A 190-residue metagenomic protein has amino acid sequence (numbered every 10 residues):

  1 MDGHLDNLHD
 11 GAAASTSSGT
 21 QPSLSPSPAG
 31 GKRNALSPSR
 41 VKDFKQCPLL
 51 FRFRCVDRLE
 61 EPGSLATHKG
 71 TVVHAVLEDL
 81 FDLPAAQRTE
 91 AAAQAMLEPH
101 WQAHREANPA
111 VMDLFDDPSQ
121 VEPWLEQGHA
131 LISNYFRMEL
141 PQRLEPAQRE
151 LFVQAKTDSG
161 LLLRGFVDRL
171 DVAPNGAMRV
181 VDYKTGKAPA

Functional and structural regions predicted by a protein language model:
M1-T67: C-terminal, charged and often intrinsically disordered regions of DNA end-processing helicases and nucleases
D2, D10, Q21, V73 (+4 more regions): Non-catalytic alpha-helical scaffolds and adjoining flexible linkers that form interface surfaces for assembly
C47, V73-H74, G128, R169: A residue-level signal for conserved active-site and pocket-lining positions in enzyme catalytic cores
V56-E61, L114, Y183-A190: Glycine- and acidic
R58-A66, D82-R88, A190: Short, polar/flexible loop-turn hinges at active-site or ligand-entry regions and domain interfaces
L65, K69, V73, W124: Hydrophobic (often cysteine-bearing) scaffold residues that line and stabilize catalytic clefts of nucleotide/cofactor
V76-L151, K156-T157: A non-catalytic, helix-rich entry segment at domain boundaries
Q148-A190: Non-catalytic protein-protein interaction segments used by genome-maintenance enzymes to assemble and couple activities
